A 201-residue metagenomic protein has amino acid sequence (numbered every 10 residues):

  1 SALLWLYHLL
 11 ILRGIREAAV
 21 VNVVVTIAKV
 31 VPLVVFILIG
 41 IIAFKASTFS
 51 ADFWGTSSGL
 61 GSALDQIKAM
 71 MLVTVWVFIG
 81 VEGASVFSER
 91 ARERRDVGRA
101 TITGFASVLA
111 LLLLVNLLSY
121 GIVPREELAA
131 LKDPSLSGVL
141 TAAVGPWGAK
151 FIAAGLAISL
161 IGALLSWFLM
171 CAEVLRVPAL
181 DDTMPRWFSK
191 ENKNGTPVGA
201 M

Functional and structural regions predicted by a protein language model:
S1-R13, F36, V77, V198-M201: Transmembrane alpha-helical segments of multi-pass small-molecule transport proteins
A2-A28, V86-R90: Membrane-water interface regions at transmembrane-helix termini and the short interhelical loops of multi-pass membrane
L4-H8, I67-T74, A153-L164: Hydrophobic alpha-helical transmembrane segments of multi-pass small-molecule transporters/permeases
L10-R16, A46, W147-G148, M184: Transmembrane helix-loop junctions in multi-pass membrane proteins
V21, G104, I158-I161, G195: Loop-to-transmembrane-helix entry motif
T26-A153: Helix-loop-helix junctions that connect adjacent transmembrane segments in multi-pass membrane transporters
F78, E82-A91, P146-R186: Membrane-helix boundary/coupling elements in multi-pass transport proteins
R92-R94, T103-L109, P146-W147, R176-M201: Loop-to-transmembrane helix boundary motifs in multi-pass membrane proteins
